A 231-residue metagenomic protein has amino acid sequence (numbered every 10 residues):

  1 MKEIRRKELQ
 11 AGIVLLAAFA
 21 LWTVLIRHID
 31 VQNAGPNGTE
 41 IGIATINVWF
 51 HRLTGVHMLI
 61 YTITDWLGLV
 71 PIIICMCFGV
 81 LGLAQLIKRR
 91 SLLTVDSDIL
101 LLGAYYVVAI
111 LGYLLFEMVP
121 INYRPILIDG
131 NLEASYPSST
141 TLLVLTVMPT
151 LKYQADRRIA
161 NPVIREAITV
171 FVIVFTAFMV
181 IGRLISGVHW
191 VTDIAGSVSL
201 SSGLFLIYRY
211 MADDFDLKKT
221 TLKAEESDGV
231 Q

Functional and structural regions predicted by a protein language model:
K2-Q10, L25, I128-Q231: Membrane-embedded catalytic cores of phosphoryl/pyrophosphoryl-handling enzymes
K2-S135, T141-I168: Hydrophobic alpha-helical bundle signature of multipass membrane enzymes
